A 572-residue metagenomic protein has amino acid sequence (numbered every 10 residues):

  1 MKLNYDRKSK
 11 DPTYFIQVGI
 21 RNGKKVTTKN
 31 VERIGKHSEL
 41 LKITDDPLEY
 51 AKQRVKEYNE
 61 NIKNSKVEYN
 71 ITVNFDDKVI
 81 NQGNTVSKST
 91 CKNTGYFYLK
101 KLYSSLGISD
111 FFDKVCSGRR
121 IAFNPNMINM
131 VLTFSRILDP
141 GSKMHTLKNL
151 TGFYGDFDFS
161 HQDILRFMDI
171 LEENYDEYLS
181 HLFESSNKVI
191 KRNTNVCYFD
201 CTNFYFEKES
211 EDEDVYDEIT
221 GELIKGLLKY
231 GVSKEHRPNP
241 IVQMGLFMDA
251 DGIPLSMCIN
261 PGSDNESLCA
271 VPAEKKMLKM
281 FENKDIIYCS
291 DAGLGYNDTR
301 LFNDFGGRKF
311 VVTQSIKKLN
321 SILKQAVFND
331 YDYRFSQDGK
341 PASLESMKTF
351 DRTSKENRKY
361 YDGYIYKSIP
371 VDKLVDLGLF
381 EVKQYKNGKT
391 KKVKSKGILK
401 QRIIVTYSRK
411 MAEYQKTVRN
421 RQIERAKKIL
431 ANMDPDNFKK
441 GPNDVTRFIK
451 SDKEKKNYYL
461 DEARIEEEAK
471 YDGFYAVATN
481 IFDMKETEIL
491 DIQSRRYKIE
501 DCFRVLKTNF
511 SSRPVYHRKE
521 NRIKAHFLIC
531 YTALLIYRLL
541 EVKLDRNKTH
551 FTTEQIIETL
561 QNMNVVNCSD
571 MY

Functional and structural regions predicted by a protein language model:
M1-M127, G295: Conserved glycine(s) in the ABC-transporter nucleotide-binding domain "signature"
L3, D11-P12, G23-T27, D110-Y572: Anion-binding and metal-coordination hotspots
